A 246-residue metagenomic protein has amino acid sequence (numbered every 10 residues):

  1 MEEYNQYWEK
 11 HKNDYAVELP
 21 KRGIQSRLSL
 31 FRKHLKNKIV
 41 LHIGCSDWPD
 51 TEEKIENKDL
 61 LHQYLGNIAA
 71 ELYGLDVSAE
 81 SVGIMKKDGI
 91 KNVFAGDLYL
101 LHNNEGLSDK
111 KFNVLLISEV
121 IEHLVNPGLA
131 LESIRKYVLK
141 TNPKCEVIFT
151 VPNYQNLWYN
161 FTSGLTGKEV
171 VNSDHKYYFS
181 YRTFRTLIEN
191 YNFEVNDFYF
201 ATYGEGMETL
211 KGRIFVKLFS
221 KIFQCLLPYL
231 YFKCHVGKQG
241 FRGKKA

Functional and structural regions predicted by a protein language model:
E2-L19, E53, V125-A246: S-adenosyl-L-methionine-dependent methyltransferase catalytic module, highlighting the catalytic core
K21-S26: A Trp-anchored, charged/polar loop motif used as the substrate-binding/catalytic surface of acyl/ester-handling
K33-F161, F179-I188, F232-G243: Conserved SAM-binding loop
